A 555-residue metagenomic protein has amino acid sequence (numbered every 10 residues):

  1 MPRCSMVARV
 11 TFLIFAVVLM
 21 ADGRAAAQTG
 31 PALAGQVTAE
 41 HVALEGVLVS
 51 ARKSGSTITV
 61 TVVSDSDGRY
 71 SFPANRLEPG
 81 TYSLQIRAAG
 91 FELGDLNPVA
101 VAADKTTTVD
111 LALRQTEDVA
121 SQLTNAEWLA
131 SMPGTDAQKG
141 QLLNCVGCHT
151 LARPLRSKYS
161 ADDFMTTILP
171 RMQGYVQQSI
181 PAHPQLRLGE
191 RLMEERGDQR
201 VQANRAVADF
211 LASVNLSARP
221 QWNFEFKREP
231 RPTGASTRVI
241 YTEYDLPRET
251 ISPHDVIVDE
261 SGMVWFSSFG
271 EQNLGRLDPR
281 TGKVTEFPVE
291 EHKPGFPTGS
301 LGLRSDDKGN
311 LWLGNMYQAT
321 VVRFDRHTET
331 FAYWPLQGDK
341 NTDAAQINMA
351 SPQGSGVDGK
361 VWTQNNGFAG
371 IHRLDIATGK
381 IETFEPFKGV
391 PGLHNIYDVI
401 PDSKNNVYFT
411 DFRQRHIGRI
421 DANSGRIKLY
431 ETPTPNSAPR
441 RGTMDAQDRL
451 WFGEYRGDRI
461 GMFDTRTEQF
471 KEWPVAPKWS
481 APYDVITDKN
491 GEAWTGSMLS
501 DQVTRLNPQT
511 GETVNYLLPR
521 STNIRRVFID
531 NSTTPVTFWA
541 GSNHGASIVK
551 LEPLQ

Functional and structural regions predicted by a protein language model:
P31, A39-G55, P79: Short, ordered, surface-exposed loop/turn motifs in non-cytosolic proteins
A43-E45, S71-T81, A89: Short Pro-Gly-centered beta-turn/loop motif in secreted/extracellular proteins
S54-S71: Short, acidic Ser/Thr/Gly-rich low-complexity loop/linker segments typical of extracellular and cell-surface proteins
G55-T57, P79-P98: A short, solvent-exposed loop/turn motif at the edges and junctions of modular extracellular/periplasmic domains
L142-A152, L211: The canonical Cys-X-X-Cys-His
E249-S261, K293-K308, D339-D358, G389-K404 (+4 more regions): Beta-rich, blade/repeat-based domains predominating in secreted/periplasmic proteins but also intracellular
V264-G270, L311-Y317, V361-G367, V407-R413 (+3 more regions): Conserved beta-strand positions in repeat-built beta-propeller and related beta-rich domains
L517-Q555: Blade-level signature of beta-propeller repeat domains, shared across WD40, Kelch, NHL, RCC1 and BNR/Asp-box propellers
